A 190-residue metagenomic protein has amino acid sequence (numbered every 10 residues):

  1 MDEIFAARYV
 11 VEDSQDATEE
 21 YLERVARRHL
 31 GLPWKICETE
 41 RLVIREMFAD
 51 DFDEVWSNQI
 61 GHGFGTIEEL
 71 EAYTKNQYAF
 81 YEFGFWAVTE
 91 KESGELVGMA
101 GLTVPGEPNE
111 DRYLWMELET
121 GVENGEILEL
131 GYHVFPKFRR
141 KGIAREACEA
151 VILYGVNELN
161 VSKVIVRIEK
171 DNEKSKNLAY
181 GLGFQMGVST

Functional and structural regions predicted by a protein language model:
M1-A7: Acidic, Mg2+-coordinating phosphoryl-transfer loop and its flanking beta/alpha structural elements, shared across
R8-Q15: Short acidic-hydrophobic, aromatic-tinged amphipathic segments that line or gate anion-handling sites
Q15-K137, E149-K163, R167-D171, L182-T190: GNAT-family acyltransferases
R140-R145: Glycine-rich acyl-CoA binding loop
C148, S175-K176: Short helix immediately C-terminal to the catalytic nucleophile in hydrolase catalytic domains
A179: Conserved active-site tyrosine of GNAT-family acetyltransferases
